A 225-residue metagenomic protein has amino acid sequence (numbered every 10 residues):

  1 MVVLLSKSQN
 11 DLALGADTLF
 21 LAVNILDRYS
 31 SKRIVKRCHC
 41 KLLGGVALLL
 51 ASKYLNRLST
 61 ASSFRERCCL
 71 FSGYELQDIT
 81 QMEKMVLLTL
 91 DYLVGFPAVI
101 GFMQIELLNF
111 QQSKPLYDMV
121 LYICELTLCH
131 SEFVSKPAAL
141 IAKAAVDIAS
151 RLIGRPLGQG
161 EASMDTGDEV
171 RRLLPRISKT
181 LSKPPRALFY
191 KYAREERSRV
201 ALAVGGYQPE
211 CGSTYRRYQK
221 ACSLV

Functional and structural regions predicted by a protein language model:
M1-V225: Acidic, serine/threonine-rich low-complexity regulatory regions at protein termini of eukaryotic cell-cycle
